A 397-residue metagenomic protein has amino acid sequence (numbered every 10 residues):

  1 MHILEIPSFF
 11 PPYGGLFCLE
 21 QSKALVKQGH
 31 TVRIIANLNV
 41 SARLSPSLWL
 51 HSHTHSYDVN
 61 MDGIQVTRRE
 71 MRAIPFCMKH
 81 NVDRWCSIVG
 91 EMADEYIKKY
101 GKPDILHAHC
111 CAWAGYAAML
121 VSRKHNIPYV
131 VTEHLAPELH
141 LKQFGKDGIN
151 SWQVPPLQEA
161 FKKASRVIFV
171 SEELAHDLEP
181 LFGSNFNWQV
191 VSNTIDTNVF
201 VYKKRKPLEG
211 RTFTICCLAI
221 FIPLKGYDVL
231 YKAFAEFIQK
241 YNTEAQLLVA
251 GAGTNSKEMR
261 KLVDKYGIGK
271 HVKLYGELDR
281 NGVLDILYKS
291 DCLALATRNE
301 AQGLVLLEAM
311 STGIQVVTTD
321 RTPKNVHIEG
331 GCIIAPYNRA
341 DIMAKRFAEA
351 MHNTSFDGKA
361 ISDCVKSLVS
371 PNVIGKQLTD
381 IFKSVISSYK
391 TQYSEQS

Functional and structural regions predicted by a protein language model:
M1-N60, Q65, K383, Y389-Y393 (+1 more regions): N-terminal subdomain of nucleotide-sugar transferases
L4, I168, L208-K225, Y231-A235 (+1 more regions): Conserved donor-binding/catalytic core segment of Leloir-type glycosyltransferases
P128-V130, E138-E159, T197: Nucleotide-sugar donor phosphate/pyrophosphate-binding loop at the beta->alpha transition of glycosyltransferases
E173, T194: Carbohydrate-associated surface elements
R298: Aromatic "clamp/platform" in nucleotide-sugar-dependent glycosyltransferases that forms part of the donor/acceptor
Q315-T318: Short hydrophobic beta-strand element within catalytic cores of glycosyltransferases and related nucleotide-activated
C332-A340, A348-S355: Conserved acidic donor-binding segment of nucleotide-sugar-dependent glycosyltransferases
S355-T391: A charged, aromatic-enriched C-terminal amphipathic alpha-helix characteristic of glycosyltransferases across folds
